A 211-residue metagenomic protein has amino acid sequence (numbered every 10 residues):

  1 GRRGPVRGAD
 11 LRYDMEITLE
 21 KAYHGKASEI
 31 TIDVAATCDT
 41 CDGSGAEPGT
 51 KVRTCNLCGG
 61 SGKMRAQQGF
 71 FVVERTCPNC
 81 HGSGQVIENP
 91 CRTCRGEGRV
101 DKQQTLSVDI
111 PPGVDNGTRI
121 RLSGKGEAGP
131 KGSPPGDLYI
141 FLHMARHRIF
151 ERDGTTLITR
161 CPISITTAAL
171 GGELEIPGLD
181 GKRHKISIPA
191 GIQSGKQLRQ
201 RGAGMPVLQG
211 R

Functional and structural regions predicted by a protein language model:
R3-A27, F70, Q85-T93, E97-R211: Charged, often glycine-enriched C-terminal and inter-domain segments that act as flexible interaction/assembly
T31-L106: Cys/His-rich short segments
